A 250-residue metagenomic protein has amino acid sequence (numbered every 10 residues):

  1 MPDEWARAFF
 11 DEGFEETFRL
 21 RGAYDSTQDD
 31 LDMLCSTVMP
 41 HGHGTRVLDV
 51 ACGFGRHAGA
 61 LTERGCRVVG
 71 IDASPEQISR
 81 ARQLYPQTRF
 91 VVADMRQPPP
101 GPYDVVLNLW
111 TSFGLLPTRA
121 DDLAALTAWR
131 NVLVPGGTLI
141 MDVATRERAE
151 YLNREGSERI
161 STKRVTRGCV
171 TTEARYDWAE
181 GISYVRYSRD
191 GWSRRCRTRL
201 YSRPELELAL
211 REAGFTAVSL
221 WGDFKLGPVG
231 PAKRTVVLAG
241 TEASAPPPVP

Functional and structural regions predicted by a protein language model:
M1-G42: Conserved class I S-adenosyl-L-methionine
G44-G53: Conserved class I S-adenosyl-L-methionine
G55-Q97: Class I SAM-dependent methyltransferase SAM/SAH-binding core
R96-V106: A short acidic, Gly/Pro-enriched loop at the edge of an enzyme's catalytic core that lines a small-molecule cofactor
D104-A120: A short SAM/SAH-binding and catalytic strip from SAM-dependent methyltransferases
L123-P135: A short glycine-rich, Lys/Arg-flanked "PGG" loop and its adjoining helix->strand segment in the class I
I140-A209: SAM-dependent methyltransferase
R203-P250: C-terminal lobe and adjacent flexible extensions of AdoMet/dcAdoMet transferase-like proteins
